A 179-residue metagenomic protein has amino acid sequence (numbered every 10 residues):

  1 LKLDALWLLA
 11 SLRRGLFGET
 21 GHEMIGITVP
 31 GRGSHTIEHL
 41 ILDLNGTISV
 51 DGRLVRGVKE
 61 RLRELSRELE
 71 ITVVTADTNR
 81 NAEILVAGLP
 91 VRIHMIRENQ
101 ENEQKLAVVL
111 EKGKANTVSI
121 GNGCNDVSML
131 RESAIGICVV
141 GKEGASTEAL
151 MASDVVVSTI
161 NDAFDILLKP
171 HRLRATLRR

Functional and structural regions predicted by a protein language model:
K2-L42, R179: Non-catalytic pre-domain segments flanking phosphatase-related domains
T47, R61-L85: Substrate-recognition element of Asp-dependent hydrolases with the DxDx(T/V) motif
D51-E68, N102-E103: Short, acidic loop-to-helix structural element flanking the phosphoryl-transfer center in phosphate-processing enzymes
E83-K112: Helix-adjacent hinge/juxtasegments
H94-R97, V155-I160: Short acidic-hydrophobic, aromatic-tinged amphipathic segments that line or gate anion-handling sites
K105-D126: Conserved Lys-Pro-Asp/Glu-containing loop-to-beta segment of HAD-superfamily phosphomonoesterases, centered on
S119-A152: Acidic, Mg2+-coordinating phosphoryl-transfer loop and its flanking beta/alpha structural elements, shared across
S158-R179: Membrane-embedded transport module
